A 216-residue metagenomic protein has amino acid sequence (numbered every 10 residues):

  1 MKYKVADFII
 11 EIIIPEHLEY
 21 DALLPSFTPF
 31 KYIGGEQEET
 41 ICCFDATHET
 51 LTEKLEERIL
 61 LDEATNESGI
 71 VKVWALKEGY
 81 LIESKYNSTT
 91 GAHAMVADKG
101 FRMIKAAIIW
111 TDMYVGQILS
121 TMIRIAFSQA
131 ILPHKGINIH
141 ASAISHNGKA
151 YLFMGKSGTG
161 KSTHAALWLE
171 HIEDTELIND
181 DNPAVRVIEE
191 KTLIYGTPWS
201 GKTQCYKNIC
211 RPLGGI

Functional and structural regions predicted by a protein language model:
M1-L152, S157, L167-E176, A184-I216: A noncatalytic interaction/capping subdomain that flanks phosphate/NTP-handling catalytic cores
G160: Conserved glycine(s) of the Walker
H164: Hydrophobic positions on the alpha1 helix immediately C-terminal to the Walker A/P-loop
